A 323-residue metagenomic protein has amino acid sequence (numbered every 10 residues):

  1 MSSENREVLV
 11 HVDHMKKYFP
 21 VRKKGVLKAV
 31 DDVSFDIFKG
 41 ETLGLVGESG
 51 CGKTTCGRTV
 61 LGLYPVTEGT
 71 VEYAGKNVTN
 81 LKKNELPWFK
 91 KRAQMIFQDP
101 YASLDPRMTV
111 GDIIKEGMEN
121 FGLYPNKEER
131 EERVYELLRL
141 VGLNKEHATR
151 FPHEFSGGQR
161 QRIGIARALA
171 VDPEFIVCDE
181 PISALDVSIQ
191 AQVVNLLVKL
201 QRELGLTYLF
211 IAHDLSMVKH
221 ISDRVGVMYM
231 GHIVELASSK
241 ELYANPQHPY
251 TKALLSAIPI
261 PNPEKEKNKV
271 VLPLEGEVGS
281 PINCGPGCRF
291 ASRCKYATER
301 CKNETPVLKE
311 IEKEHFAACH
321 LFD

Functional and structural regions predicted by a protein language model:
M1-N245, S256, A317, F322-D323: ABC transporter nucleotide-binding domains
S3-V8, V26, S238-D323: Short catalytic/signature loops enriched in Gly
